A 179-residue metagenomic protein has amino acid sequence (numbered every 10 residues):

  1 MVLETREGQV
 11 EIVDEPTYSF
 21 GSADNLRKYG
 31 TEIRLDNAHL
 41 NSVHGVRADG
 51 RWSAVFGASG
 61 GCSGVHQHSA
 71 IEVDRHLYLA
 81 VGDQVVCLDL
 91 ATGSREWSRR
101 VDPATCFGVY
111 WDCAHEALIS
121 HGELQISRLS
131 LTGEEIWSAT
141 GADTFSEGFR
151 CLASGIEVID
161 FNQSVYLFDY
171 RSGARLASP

Functional and structural regions predicted by a protein language model:
E7-Q9, V13-D24, Y29-E32, V55-D74 (+2 more regions): Repeated scaffold domains used in trafficking and secretory/extracellular systems, primarily beta-propellers
D14-P16, N41-S63, R95-P103, S130 (+2 more regions): Aromatic (tryptophan-biased) beta-strands that constitute blades/sheets of beta-rich domains
H39, V73-D74, V81-D83, A114 (+5 more regions): Short loop/turn segments that connect beta-strands within the blades of beta-propeller domains, predominantly WD40
A70-R100: Extracellular-facing segments of soluble proteins and assemblies that are Gly/Ser/Thr-biased and enriched in aromatics
L77, A117-L118, I156-E157: Hydrophobic beta-strand positions that form the internal "hydrophobic ladder" of WD40/Gbeta-like beta-propeller blades
D89-A91, L129-L131, D169: Structural recognition of the beta-propeller blade-terminating site
C151-P179: Acidic, small-residue rich beta-repeat scaffolds with periodic aromatic anchors
